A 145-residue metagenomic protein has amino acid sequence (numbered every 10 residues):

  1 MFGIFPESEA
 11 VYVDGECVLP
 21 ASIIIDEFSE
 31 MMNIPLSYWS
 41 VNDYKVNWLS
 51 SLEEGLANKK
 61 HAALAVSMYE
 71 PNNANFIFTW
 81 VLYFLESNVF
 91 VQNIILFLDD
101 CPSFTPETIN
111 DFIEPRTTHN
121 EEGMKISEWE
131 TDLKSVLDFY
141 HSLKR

Functional and structural regions predicted by a protein language model:
M1-F76, F84: N-terminal low-complexity, intrinsically disordered segments
G15-E16, N88, G123: Intrinsic-disorder/low-complexity loop/linker signature
S22-F28, N93-C101: Secondary-structure transition/turn motif
L36, K45, I77, I126 (+1 more regions): Intrinsically disordered regions, especially transient/low-confidence alpha-helical propensity segments and coil-helix
Y44-N47, S87-V89, S103-T105, E114: Short, surface-exposed linear patches
E70-F78, F139-R145: Amphipathic, soluble alpha/beta structural segments
F78-F90: Mid-chain, well-packed structural core segment of small domains
I95-R145: Mixed-charge, glycine-accented linear interaction segment located at domain edges/termini
